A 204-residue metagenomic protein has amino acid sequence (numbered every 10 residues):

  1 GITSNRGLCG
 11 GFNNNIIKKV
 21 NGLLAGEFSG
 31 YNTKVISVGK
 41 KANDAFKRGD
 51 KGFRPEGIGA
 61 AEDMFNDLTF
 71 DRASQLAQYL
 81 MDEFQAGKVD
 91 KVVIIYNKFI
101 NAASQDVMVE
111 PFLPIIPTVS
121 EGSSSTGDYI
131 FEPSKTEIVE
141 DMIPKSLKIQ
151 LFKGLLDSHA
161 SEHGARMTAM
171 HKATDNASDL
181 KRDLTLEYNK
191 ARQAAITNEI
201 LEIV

Functional and structural regions predicted by a protein language model:
G1-V204: C-terminal beta-strand-loop-alpha-helix "lid" module of Rossmann-like NAD(P)-dependent dehydrogenases
